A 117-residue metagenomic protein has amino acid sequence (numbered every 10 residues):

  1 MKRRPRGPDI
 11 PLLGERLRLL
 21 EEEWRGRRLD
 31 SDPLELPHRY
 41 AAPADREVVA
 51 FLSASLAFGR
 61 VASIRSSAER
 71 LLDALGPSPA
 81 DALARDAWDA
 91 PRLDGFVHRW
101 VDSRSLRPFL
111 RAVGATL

Functional and structural regions predicted by a protein language model:
M1-L117: HhH-family (HhH-GPD) DNA N-glycosylase catalytic core used in base-excision repair
